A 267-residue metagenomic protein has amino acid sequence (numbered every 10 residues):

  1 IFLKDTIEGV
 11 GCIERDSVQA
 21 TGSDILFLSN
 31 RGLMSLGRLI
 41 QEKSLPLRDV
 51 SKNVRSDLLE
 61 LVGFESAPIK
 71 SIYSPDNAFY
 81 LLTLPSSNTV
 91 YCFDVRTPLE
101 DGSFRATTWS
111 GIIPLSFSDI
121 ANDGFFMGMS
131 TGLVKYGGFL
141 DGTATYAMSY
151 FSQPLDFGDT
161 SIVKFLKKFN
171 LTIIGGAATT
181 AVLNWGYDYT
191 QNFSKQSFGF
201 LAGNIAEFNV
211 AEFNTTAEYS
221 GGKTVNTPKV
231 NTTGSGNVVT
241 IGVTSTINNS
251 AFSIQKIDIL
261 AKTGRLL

Functional and structural regions predicted by a protein language model:
F2-I7: A short beta-strand motif characteristic of beta-propeller blades
G9-R15, Q19-D24, N30-L267: Beta-sheet repeat architectures centered on beta-propellers
